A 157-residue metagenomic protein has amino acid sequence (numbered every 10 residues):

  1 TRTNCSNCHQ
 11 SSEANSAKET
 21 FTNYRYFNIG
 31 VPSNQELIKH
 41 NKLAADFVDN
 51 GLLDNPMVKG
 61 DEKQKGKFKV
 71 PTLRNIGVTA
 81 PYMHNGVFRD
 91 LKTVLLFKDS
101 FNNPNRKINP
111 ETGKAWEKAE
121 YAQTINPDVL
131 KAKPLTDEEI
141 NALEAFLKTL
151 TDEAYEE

Functional and structural regions predicted by a protein language model:
T1-E157: Periplasmic c-type cytochrome electron-transfer domains
